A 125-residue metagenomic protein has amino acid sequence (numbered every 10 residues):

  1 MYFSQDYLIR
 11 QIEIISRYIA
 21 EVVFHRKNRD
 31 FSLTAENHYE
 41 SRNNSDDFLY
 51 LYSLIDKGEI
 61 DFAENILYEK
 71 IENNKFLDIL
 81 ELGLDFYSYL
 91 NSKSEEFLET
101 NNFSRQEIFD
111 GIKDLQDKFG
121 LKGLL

Functional and structural regions predicted by a protein language model:
M1-K75, S92-L125: N-terminal alpha-helical interaction modules that lie
L77-I79: Outer-membrane beta-barrel domain signature
E81-G83: Alpha-solenoid helical repeat scaffolds
Y87-N91: Extracytoplasmic electrostatic interaction patches
